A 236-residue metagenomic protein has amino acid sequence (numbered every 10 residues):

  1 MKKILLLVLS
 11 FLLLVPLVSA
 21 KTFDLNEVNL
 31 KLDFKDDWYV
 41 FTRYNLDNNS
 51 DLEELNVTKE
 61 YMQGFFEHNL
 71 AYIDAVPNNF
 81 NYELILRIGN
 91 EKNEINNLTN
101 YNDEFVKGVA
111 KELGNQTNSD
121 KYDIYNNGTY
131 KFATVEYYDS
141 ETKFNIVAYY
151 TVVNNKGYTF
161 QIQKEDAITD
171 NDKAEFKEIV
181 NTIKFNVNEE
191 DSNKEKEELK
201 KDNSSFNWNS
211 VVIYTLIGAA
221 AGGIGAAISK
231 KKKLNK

Functional and structural regions predicted by a protein language model:
I4-V15: Sec-dependent N-terminal signal peptides
P16-T22: Sec/Tat signal peptide C-region and signal peptidase I cleavage site
E27-D47: Proline-anchored loop/turn motifs at beta-strand termini and strand-loop-strand connectors
N29, N96-N100, A167-A174: Soluble non-cytosolic domains of exported or imported proteins
D36-V40, K156-S204: Surface-exposed amphipathic alpha-helical segments
L46-V147, V152, G157-T159, K164 (+3 more regions): Conserved polar/disulfide-associated segments of primarily extracytoplasmic proteins
K200-I217: Juxtamembrane/start-of-transmembrane alpha-helix segments at the extracytoplasmic/lumenal side of membrane anchors
Y214-K236: C-terminal membrane-anchoring or membrane-association module
